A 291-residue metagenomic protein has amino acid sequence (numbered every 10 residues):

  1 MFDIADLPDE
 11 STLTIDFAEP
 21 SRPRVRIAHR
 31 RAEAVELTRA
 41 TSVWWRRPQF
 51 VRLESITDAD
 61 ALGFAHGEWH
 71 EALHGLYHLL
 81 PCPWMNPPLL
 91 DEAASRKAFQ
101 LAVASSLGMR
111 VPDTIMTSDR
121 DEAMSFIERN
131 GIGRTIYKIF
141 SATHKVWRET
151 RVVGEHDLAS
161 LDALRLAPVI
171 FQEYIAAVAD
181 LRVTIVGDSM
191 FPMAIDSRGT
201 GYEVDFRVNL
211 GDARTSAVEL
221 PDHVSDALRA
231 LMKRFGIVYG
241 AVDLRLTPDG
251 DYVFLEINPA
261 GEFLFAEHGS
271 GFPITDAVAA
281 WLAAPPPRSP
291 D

Functional and structural regions predicted by a protein language model:
I4-R110, M124: Conserved N-proximal alpha/beta basic substrate-recognition cap immediately N-terminal to, or forming the N-lobe
E19-P20, H29-R31, I185-S189, S197 (+1 more regions): Short acidic-glycine loop/turn motifs at beta-strand connectors
D119: Conserved nucleotidyltransferase catalytic core and NTase-mimicking acidic/glycine-rich helix/loop elements in nucleic
E122-M124, E128-D222, D226: Phosphate-binding site of ATP-dependent enzymes
E219-H223, A230-I237, L246-D291: C-terminal active-site "lid" helix and adjoining low-complexity regulatory extension at the edge of ATP-using catalytic
V242-L244: Hydrophobic residue at the +6 position relative to the catalytic HRD Asp in the kinase catalytic loop
